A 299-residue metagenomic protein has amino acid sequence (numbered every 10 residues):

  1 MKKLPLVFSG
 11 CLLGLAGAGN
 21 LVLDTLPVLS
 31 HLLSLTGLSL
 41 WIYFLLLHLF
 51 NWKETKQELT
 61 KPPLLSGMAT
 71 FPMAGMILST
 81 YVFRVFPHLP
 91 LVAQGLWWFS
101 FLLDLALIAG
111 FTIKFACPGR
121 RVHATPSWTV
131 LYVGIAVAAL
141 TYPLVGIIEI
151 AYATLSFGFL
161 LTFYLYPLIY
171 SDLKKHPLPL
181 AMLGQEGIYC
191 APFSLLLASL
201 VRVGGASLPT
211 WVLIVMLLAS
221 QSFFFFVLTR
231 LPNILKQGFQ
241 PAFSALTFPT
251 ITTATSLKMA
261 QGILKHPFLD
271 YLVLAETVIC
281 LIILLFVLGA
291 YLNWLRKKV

Functional and structural regions predicted by a protein language model:
M1-G19, K53-T80, W97, I113-L140 (+6 more regions): Juxtamembrane helix-loop boundaries in multi-pass membrane proteins
M1-L46, L288: N-terminal signal-anchor module of multipass membrane proteins
G17, L35, L40-Y43, S220-L228 (+1 more regions): C-terminal functional regions that serve as terminal interaction/effector modules
N20-L29, V82-V92, L140-A151, L200-V212 (+1 more regions): Helix-coil boundary and interhelical linker segments in multi-pass alpha-helical membrane proteins
L29-I42, P90-L105, I148-T162, T210-Q221 (+1 more regions): Structural signature of hydrophobic alpha-helical transmembrane segments
L40-Q57, W98-C117, A136, F159-L173 (+2 more regions): Hydrophobic, membrane-facing alpha-helical anchors
F157-M216: Aromatic-anchored, glycine/proline-accented short structural segments that stabilize local strand-turns or short
V201, S207-G238, T252, M259: Long, repeat-rich segments with strong aromatic
